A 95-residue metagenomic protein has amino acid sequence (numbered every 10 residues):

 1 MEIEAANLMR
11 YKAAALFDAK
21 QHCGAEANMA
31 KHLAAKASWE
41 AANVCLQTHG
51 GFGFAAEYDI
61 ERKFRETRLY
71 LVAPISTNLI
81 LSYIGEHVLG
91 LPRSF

Functional and structural regions predicted by a protein language model:
M1-F95: Alpha-helical interface subdomain recognition
